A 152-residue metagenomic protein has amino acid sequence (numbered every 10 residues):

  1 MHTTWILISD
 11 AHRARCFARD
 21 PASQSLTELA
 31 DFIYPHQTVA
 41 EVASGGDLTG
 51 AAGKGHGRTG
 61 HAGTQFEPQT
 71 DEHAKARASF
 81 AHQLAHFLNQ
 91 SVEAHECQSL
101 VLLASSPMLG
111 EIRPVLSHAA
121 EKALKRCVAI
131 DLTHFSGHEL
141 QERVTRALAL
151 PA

Functional and structural regions predicted by a protein language model:
M1-A152: Terminal alpha-helical anchor/extension segments at protein ends
